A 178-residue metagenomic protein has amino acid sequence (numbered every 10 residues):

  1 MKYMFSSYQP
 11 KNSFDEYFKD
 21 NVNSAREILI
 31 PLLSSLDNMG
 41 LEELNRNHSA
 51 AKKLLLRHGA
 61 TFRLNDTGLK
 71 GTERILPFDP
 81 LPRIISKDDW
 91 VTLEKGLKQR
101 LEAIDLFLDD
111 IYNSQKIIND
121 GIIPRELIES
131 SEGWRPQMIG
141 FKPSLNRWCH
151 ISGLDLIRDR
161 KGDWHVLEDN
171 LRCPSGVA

Functional and structural regions predicted by a protein language model:
M1-A178: Preference for protein termini
